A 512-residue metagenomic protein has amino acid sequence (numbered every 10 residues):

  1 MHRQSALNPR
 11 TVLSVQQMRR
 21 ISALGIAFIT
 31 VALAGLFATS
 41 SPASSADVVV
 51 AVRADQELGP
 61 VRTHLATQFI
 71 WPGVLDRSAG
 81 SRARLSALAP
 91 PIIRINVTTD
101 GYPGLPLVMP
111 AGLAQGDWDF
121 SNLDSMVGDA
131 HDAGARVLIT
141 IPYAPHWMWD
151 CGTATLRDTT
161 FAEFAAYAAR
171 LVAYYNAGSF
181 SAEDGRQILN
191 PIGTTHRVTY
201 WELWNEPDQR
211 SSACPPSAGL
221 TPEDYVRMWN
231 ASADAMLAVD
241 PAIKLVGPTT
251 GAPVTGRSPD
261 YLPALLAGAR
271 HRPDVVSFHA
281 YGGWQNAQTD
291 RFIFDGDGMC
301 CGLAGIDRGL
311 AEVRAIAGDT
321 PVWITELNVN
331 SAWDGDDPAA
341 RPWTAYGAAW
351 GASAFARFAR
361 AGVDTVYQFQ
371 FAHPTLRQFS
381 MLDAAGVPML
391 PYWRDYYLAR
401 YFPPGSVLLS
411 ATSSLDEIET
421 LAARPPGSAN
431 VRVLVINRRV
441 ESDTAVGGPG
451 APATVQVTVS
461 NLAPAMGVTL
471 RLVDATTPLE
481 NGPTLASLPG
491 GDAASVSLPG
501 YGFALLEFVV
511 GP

Functional and structural regions predicted by a protein language model:
G25-L36: Bacterial N-terminal signal peptides
A46-L85, A89-N96: Boundary/entry segment of secreted carbohydrate-active catalytic domains
T67, A130, L171, W201 (+7 more regions): Conserved, mostly hydrophobic/aromatic
L88-F292, G298: Substrate-binding cleft and catalytic face of glycoside hydrolase catalytic domains, especially the flexible beta-alpha
Y281-D336: Glycoside hydrolase catalytic-domain groove-lining segments
L327-F402, S406-E419, A429: Aromatic/acidic polysaccharide-binding cleft in carbohydrate-active enzymes
S414-P464, Y501-E507: Carbohydrate-binding surface patches
A486-P512: C-terminal beta-strand-rich structural cap/linker in extracellular carbohydrate-active enzymes
